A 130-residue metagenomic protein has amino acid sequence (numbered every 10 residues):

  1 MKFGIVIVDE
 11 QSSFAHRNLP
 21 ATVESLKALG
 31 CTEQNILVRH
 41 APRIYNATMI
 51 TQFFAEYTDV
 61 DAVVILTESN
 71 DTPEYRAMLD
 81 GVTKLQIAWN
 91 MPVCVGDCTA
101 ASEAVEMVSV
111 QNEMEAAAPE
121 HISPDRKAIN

Functional and structural regions predicted by a protein language model:
M1-H40: Glycine-rich phosphate/diphosphate-binding loop of Rossmann-like nucleotide-binding domains
Q11, A15, L19, A47 (+2 more regions): Generic structural signal for well-ordered, non-membrane alpha-helical segments in soluble metabolic enzymes
S25-A28, F53, M107: A generic secondary-structure signal
A41-F53: Structural motif
P42-Y45, T67-T72, C98-T99: Acidic, glycine-rich active-site loops and adjacent beta-strand->loop/helix elements that engage anionic groups
I50-Q86: Glycine-rich phosphate-binding loop
R76-N130: C-terminal binding/interaction regions
